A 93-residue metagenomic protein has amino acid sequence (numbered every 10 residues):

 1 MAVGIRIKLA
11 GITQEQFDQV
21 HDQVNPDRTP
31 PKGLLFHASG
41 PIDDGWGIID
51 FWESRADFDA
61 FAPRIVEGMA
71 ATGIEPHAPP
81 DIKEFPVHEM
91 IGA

Functional and structural regions predicted by a protein language model:
M1-I49, E53-E67, I74-A93: Short S/T/G/P-rich N-terminal loop/turn motif that feeds into the first structured element of a domain
